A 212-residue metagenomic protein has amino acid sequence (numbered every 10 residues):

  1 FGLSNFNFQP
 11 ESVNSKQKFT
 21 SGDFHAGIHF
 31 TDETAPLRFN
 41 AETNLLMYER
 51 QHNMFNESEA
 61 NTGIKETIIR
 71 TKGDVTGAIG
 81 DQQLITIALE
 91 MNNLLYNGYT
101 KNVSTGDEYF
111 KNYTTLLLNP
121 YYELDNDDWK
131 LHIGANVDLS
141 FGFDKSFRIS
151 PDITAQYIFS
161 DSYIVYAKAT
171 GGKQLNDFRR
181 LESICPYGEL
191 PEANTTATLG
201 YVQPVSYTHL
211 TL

Functional and structural regions predicted by a protein language model:
F1, F39-T43, I87-L89, I133 (+1 more regions): Membrane-embedded beta-strand positions of outer-membrane beta-barrel proteins
F1-I68, G98, S104, E108: Flexible loop and strand-edge segments within Gram-negative outer membrane beta-barrel domains
L3-N7, D32-T34, T43-Q51, M91-N97 (+4 more regions): Transmembrane beta-strands of outer-membrane beta-barrel pores
K18-F24, G63-I69, F110-L116, K145-P151 (+1 more regions): Residues that define the transmembrane beta-barrel architecture of outer-membrane proteins
G22-D32, T71-G77, L118-L124, V137 (+2 more regions): Residues on the lipid-exposed face of transmembrane beta-strands in outer-membrane beta-barrel proteins
E33-A35, A78-Q82, N126-W129, I158-S162: Outer-membrane beta-barrel channels and translocator barrels
F143, D161-V202: Surface-exposed extracellular loop regions of Gram-negative outer-membrane beta-barrel proteins, predominantly
T208-L212: Conserved small/polar residues in nucleotide/adenosyl-binding loops
